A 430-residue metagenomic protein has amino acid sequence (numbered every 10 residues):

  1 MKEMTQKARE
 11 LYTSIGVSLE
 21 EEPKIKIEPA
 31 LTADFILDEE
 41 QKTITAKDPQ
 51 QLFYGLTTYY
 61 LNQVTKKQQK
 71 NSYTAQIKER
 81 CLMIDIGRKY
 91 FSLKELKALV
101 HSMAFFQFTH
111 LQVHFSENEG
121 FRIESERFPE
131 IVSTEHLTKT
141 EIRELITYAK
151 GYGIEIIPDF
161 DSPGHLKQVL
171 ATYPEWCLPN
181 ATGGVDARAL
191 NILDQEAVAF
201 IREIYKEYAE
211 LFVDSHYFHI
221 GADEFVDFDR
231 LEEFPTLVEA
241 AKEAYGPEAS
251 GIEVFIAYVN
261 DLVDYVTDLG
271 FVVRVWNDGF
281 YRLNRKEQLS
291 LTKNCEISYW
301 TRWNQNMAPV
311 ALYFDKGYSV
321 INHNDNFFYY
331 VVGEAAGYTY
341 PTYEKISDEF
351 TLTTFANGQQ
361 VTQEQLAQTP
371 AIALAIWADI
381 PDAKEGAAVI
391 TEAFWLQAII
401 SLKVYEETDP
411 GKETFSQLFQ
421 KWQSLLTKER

Functional and structural regions predicted by a protein language model:
M1-N71, V273-L283, Q420-R430: Acidic, contiguous N-terminal accessory segments
M4, E95, E141, Y258 (+1 more regions): Residue-level preference for nonpolar/small residues embedded in alpha-helices
E20-A30, H114-S116, H323-N326, D409-T414: A generic structural motif
D34-H219, D229, E233, E239-K242 (+3 more regions): Feature activates predominantly on carbohydrate-active enzymes
S92, T138, L193, A197 (+4 more regions): Residue-level preference for long, well-ordered alpha-helices that form the structural scaffold of enzyme catalytic
G151-Y152, L269, K316: Helix C-cap/helix->beta junction micro-motif
A187-N294, W300-Q305, V310: Active-site neighborhood of glycoside hydrolase catalytic domains
V273-D278, R285-R430: Flexible, acidic glycine-rich loops studded with aromatic residues
